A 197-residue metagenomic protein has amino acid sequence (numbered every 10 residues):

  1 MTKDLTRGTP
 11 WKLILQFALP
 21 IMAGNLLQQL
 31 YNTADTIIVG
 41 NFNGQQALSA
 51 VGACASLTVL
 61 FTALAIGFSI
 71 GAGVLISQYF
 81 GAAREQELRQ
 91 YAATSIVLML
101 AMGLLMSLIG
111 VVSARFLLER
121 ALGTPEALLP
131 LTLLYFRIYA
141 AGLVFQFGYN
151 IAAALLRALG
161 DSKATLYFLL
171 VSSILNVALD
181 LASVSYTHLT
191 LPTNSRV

Functional and structural regions predicted by a protein language model:
M1-A18, I76-G142, A178, Y186-S195: Short alpha-helical transmembrane segments in multi-pass integral membrane proteins
W11-L30, L57, F61-L64, A141: Residue-level signal for short hydrophobic patches within transmembrane helices of multi-pass membrane transporters
L19, A23, L57, V97 (+3 more regions): Hydrophobic residues within alpha-helical transmembrane segments of multi-pass solute transporters/permease subunits
A23, D35-V39, V51, I76 (+9 more regions): Hydrophobic/aromatic residues within transmembrane alpha-helices of membrane transport systems, especially the TMDs
D35, A72, S113-A114, A152 (+1 more regions): Hydrophobic/aromatic residues in alpha-helical transmembrane segments
V39-V59, E126-L131: Interfacial/gating helices of multi-pass transporter permease domains
L48-L108, Q146-T165: Small-residue-rich hydrophobic transmembrane alpha-helices
A153, F168-L189: Helix-loop-helix hairpin linking two adjacent transmembrane segments in secondary transporters
